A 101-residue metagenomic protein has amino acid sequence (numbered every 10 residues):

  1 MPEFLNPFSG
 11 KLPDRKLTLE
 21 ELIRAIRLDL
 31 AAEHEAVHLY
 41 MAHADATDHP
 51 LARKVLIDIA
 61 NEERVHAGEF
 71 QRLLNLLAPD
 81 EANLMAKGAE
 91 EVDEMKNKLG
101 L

Functional and structural regions predicted by a protein language model:
M1-L101: Iron-associated oxidoreductase/ferritin-like identity signal
